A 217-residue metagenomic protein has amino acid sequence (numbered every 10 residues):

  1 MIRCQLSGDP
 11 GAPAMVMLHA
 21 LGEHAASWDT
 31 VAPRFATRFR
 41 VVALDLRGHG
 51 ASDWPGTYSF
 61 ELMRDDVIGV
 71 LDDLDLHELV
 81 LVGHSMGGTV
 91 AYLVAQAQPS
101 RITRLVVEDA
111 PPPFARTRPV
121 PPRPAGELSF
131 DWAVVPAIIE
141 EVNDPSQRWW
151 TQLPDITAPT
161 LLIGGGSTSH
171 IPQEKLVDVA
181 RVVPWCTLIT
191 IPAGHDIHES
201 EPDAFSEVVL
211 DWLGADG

Functional and structural regions predicted by a protein language model:
M1-V16, T37-F39, L76-H77, T103 (+8 more regions): Alpha/beta-hydrolase fold catalytic core
Q5-D53: Conserved HGGG/HGGXW glycine-rich cap/lid loop of the alpha/beta-hydrolase fold
M17-A20, S85, G165: Glycine-rich His-Gly loop
S27-D29, S52-T57, T117-R118, Q173-E174: Conserved catalytic-core motifs of eukaryotic protein kinase domains, centered on the activation segment
L46, W54, A110, A193: Active-site loop/turn elements of alpha/beta-hydrolase fold enzymes, especially the short glycine-/histidine-rich
L62-L79: Conserved acidic catalytic loop of the alpha/beta-hydrolase fold
H77-A115: Conserved hydrolase catalytic core segment
I138-V182, T190-P192, D196, P202 (+1 more regions): Conserved serine/cysteine hydrolase catalytic core
